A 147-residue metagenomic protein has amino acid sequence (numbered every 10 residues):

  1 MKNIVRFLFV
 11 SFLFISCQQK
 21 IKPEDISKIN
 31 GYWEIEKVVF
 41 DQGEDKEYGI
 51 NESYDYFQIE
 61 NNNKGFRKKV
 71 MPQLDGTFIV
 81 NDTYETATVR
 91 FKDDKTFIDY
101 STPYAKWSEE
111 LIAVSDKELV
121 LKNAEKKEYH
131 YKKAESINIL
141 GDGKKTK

Functional and structural regions predicted by a protein language model:
K2-V10: Sec-dependent signal peptide recognition, specifically the positively charged N-region followed immediately by
L13-S16: C-terminal motif of bacterial Sec signal peptides marking the signal peptidase cleavage site
Q19-E34: N-terminal helix-cap/turn-to-beta initiation motif at the start of protein domains
I29, F57-G65, F91-K95, I112-L119 (+1 more regions): Short, solvent-exposed coil/turn segments at beta-strand boundaries
K46-V89: N-terminal glycine/threonine-rich, aromatic-flanked beta-hairpin/loop signature
I79-I112: An anionic, turn-rich surface loop/hairpin at beta-sheet edges that serves as a generic interaction/coordination patch
E109-Y129: Short, compact, well-ordered microdomains
K122-K147: Edge beta-strand at a domain terminus
